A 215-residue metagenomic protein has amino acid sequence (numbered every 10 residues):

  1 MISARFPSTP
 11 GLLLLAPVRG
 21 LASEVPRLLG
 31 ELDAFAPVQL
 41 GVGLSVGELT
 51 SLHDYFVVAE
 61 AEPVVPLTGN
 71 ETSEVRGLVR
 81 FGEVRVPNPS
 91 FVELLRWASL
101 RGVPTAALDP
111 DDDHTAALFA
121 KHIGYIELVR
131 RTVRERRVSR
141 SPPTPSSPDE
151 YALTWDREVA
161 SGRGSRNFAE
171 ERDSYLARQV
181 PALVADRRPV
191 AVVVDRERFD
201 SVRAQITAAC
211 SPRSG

Functional and structural regions predicted by a protein language model:
M1-L13: N- or domain-start disorder-to-order transition segments that initiate the globular core
L12-L14, L40, R188-V194: Generic beta-sheet signal
A16-R19, G43-S45, V194-R196: Structural motif
L21-P26, S201: Short N-terminal binding/cap micro-motifs at the start of the first secondary-structure element
V25-E31, Q179, Q205-I206: A short acidic, amphipathic alpha-helical/loop segment
A34-L44: Proline-aspartate-enriched helix->loop->beta-strand connector
G47, S51-R187, R196-E197, R203-Q205: Hydrophobic, often amphipathic alpha-helical segments used for membrane interaction and targeting
V192-G215: C-terminal structured interaction module
